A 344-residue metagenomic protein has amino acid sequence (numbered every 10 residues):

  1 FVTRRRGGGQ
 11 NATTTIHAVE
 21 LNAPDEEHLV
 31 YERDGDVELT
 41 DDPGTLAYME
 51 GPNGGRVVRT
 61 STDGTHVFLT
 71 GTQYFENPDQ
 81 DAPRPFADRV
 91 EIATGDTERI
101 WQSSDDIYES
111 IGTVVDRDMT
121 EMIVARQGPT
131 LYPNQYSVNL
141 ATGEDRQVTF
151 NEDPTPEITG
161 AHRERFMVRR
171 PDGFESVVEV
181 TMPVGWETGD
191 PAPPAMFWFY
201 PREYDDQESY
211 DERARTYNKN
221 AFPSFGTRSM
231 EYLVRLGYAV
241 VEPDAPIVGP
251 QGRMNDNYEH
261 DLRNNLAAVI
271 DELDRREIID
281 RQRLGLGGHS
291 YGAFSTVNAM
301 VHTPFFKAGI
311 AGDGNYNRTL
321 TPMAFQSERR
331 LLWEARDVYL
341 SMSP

Functional and structural regions predicted by a protein language model:
T3-P24, G35-D42, Y48-P52, G71-F86 (+4 more regions): A flexible loop/linker signature enriched in serine peptidases of the S9 family
T3-R4, I16, H28-D34, R56-R59 (+5 more regions): Non-catalytic accessory segments flanking enzyme active sites
R5, T72, Q127, L140 (+3 more regions): Flexible loop residues that form catalytic and substrate-binding hotspots at small-molecule/glycan-binding clefts
G9, R59-T60, L69, Y74-Q80 (+9 more regions): C-terminal substrate/ligand-recognition segments
D36, P154, R202-D205, Y316-N317: Active-site/binding-pocket entry motifs
P43-G64, T113-R117, F225: Signature of short aromatic-glycine-proline-rich micro-motifs recurring in repeat-based ectodomains
D190-R202: Short beta-strand element of the alpha/beta-hydrolase
E208, E212-P344: Active-site-proximal cap/loop segments of hydrolase catalytic domains
